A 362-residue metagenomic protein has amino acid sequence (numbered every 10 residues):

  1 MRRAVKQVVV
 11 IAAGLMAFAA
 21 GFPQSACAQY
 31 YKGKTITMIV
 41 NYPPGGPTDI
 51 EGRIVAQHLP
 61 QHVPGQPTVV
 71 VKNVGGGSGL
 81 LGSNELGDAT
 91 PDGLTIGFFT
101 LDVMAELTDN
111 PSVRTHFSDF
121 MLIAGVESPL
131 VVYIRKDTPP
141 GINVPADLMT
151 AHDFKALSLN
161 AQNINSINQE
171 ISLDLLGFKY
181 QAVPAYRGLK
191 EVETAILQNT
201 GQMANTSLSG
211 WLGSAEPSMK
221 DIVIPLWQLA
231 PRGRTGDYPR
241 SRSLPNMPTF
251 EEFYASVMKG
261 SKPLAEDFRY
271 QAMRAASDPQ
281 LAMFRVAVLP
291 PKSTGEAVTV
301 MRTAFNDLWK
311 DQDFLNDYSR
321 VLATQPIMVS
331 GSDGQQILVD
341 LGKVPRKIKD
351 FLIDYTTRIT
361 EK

Functional and structural regions predicted by a protein language model:
M1-G33, I359-K362: Short, low-complexity disordered leader/linker segments with a strong preference for bacterial N-terminal type II
Y30, Q61-Q66, E85-T95, E106-M203 (+2 more regions): Hinge/capping helix and adjacent helix->loop/strand transition within the periplasmic-binding protein
G33-P43, V69-K72, T95-F98, D153-S158: Short, well-ordered beta-strand elements
M38-R53, G75-S78, L157-I164: Extracytoplasmic "Venus flytrap"
E51, V55, G77-L80, G93-E106 (+2 more regions): Ligand-binding clamshell of periplasmic/extracellular solute-binding protein-like
S214-W309, K347, Y355-K362: C-terminal lobe and pocket-closing loops of periplasmic/extracytoplasmic Venus-flytrap solute-binding proteins
A230-D237, F250, N306, K310 (+1 more regions): Mature extracytoplasmic/periplasmic domains
Q312, S330-K362: Extracellular/periplasmic bilobal clamshell ligand-binding domains
